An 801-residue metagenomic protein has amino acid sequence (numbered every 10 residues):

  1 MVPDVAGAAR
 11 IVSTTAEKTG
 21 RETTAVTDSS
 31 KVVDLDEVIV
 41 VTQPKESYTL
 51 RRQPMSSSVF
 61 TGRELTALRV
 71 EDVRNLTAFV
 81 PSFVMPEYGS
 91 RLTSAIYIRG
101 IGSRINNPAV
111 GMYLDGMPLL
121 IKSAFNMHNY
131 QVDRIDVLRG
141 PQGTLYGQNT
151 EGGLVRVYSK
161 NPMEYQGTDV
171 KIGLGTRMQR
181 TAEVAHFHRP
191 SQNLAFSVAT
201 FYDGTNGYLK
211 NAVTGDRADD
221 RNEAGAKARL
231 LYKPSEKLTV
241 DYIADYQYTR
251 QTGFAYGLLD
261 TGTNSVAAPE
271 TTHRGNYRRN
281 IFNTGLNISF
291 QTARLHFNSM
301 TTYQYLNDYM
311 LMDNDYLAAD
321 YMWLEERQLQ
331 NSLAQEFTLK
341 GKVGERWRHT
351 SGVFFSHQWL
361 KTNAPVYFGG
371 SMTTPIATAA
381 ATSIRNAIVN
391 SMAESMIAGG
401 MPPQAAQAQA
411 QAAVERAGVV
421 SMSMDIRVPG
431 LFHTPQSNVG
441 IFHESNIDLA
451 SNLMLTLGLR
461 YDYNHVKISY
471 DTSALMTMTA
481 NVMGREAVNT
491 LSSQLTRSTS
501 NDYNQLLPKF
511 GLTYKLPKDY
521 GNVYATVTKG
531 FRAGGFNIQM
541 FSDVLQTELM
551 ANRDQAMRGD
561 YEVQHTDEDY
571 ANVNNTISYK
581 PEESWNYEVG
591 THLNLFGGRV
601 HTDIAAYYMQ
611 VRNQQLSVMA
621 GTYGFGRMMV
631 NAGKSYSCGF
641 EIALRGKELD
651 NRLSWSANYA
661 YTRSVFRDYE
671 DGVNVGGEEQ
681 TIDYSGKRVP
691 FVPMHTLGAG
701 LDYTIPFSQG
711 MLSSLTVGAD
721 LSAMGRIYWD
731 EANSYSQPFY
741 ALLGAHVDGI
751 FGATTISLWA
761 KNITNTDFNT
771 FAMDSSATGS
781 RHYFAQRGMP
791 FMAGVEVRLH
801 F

Functional and structural regions predicted by a protein language model:
I11-T23, T27-D28, V32-L68, T93-A95 (+1 more regions): N-terminal periplasmic "start-of-domain" segments of outer-membrane beta-barrel proteins
V73-L76, I96-G100, Y113, V137 (+2 more regions): N-terminal periplasmic accessory domains that precede and gate Gram-negative outer-membrane beta-barrel machines
D115-P141: Short acidic/polar hinge/loop motifs at secondary-structure boundaries that mediate gating or recognition
G167-D169, L174-T205, L209, V213-Q251 (+7 more regions): Transmembrane beta-barrel wall of Gram-negative outer-membrane proteins
K210-D216, F254-E270, D313-M322, P365-P429 (+5 more regions): Solvent-exposed loop segments that connect transmembrane elements
N287-M312, N522-T526, Q539, L545-V630 (+3 more regions): Membrane-embedded beta-barrel scaffold of Gram-negative outer-membrane proteins
K340, G344, T350, F354-S356 (+5 more regions): Gram-negative outer-membrane beta-barrel transporters
L360, T373, F531, S722-D730 (+1 more regions): C-terminal beta-signal and adjacent terminal beta-strands/loops of Gram-negative outer-membrane beta-barrel proteins
